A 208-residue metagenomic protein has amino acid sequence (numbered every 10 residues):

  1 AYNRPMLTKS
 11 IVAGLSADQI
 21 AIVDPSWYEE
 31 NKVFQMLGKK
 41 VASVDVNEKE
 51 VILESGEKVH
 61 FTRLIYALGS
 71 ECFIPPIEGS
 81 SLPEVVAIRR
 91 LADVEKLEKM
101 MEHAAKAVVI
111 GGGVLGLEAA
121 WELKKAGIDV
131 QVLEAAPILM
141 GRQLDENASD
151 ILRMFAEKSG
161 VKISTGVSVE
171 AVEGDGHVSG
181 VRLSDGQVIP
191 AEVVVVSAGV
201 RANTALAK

Functional and structural regions predicted by a protein language model:
A1-F34, A120-Q143: Beta1-alpha1 glycine-rich phosphate/pyrophosphate-binding loop at the start of Rossmann-like nucleotide-binding domains
N3, E98, A205-A207: A short local structural element in Rossmann-fold oxidoreductases
R4, T8, A21, I74 (+4 more regions): A general structural signal for well-ordered alpha-helical segments in protein cores
M6, P76-S80, A120-E122, L206-K208: Short amphipathic alpha-helical segments
V23-V108, R182-V188, V195-A198, A202: FAD-binding core/adjacent interface of flavoenzyme oxidoreductases
Q35-I52, V59, A126-K208: A Rossmann-like FAD-binding core segment of flavoenzymes
K96-L144, V178: Rossmann-like NAD(P)H-binding beta-loop-alpha module
